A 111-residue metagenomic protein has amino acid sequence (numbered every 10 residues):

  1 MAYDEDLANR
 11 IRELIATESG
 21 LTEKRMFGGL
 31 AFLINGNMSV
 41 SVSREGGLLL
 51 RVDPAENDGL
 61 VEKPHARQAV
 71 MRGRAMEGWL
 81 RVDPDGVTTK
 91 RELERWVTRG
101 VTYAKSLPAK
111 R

Functional and structural regions predicted by a protein language model:
M1-R111: Charge-dense, helix-prone N-terminal extensions
